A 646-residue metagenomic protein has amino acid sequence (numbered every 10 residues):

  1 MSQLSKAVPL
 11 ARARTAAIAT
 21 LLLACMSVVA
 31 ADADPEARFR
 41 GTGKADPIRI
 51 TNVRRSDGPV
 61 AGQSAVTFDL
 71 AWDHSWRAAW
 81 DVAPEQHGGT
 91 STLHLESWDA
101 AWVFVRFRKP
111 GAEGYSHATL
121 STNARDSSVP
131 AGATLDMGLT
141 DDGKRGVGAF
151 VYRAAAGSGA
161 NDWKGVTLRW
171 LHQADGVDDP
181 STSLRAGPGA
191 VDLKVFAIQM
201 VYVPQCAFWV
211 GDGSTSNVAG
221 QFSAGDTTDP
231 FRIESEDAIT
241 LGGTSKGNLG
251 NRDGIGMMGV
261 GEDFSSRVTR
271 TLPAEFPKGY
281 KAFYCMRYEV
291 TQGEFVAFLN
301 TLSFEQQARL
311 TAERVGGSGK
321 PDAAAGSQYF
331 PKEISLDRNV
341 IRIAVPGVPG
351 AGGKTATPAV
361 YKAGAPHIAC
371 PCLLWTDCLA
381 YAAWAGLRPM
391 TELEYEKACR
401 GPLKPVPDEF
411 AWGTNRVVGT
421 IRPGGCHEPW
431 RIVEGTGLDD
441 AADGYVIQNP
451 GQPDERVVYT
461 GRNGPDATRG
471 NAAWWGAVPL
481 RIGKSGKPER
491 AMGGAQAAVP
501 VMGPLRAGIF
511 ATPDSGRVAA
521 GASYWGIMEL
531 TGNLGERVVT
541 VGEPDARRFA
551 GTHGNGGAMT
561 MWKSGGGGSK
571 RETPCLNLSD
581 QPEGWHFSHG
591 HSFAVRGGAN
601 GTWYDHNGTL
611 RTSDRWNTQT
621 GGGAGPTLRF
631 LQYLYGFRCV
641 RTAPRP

Functional and structural regions predicted by a protein language model:
M1-A13: N-terminal secretory signal peptides that target proteins for export/translocation
A16-S27: Bacterial N-terminal signal peptides
A33, I368-A369, V499, L505-S523 (+1 more regions): Disulfide-stabilized, aromatic/cysteine-rich ligand-recognition loop
D34-P47: Proline/serine/threonine-rich low-complexity linkers at boundaries of modular beta-sandwich domains
G62-V66: Structural beta-strand segments of beta-rich domains
L70-H94: Short amphipathic, basic-aromatic surface patches that mediate peripheral association with negatively charged
A118-S121, R125-S158, D212-P423, H427-I432 (+7 more regions): Active-site microenvironments of metalloenzymes and redox enzymes
G132-A207, S214-T215: Acidic, Ser/Thr/Gly/Pro-rich low-complexity segments and short DxT(G/T)-type signature motifs
